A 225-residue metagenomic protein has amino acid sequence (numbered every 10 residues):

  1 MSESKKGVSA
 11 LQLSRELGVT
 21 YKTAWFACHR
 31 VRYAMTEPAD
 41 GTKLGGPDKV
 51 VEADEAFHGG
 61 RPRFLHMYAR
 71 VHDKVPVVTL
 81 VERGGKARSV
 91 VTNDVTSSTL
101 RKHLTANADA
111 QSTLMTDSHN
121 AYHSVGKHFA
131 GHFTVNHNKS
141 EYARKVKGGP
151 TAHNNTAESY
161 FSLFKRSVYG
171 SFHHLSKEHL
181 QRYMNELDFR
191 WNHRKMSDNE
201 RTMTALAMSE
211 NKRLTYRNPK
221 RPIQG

Functional and structural regions predicted by a protein language model:
M1-G225: Residue-level recognition of single "structural anchor" positions that define or cap local secondary structure
